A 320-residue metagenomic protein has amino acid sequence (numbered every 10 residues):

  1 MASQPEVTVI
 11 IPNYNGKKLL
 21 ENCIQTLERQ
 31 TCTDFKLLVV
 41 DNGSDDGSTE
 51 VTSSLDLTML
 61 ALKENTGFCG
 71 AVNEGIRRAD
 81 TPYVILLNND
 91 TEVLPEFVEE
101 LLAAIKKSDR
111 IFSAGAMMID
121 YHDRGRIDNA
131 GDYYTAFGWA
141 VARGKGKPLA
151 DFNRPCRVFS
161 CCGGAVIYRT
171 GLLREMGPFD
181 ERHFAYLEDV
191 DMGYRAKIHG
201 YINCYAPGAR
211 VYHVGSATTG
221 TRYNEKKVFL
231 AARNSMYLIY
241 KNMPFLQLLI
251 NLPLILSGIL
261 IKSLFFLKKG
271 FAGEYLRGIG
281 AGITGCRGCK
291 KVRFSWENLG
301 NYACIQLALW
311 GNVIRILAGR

Functional and structural regions predicted by a protein language model:
Q25-D34: Short, acidic, metal-binding catalytic loop of nucleotide-sugar glycosyltransferases
F35-G43, L60-L62: Short beta-strand/loop segment that forms part of the nucleotide-sugar
A61-A79, N89, E100: Glycine-rich, basic loop-to-helix element that forms the pyrophosphate-binding segment of sugar-nucleotide handling
V84: Short aromatic/hydrophobic "clamp" motif used to bind/position activated sugar donors
T91-T135: Conserved donor NDP-sugar-binding/catalytic core segment of glycosyltransferases
I127, W139-V141, K147-Y168, A185 (+2 more regions): A recurrent flexible, glycine/aromatic-enriched loop bordering the glycosyltransferase active site that acts as
F159-R210: A short, conserved alpha-helix in the catalytic core of glycosyltransferases
L248-R320: Non-catalytic, C-terminal membrane-associated alpha-helical segments of glycosyltransferases
